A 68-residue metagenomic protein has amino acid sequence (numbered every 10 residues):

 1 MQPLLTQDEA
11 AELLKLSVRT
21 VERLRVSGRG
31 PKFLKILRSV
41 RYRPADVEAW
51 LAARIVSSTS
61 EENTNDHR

Functional and structural regions predicted by a protein language model:
M1-R23, A53: Polyanion-binding surface elements
A10, Y42-R43, V47: Short amphipathic alpha-helix starts
R23-L24, S39, N63, H67-R68: Intrinsically disordered and other compositionally biased segments
R25, L37, L51-I55: Short, flexible helix/strand-to-coil boundary loops that buttress conserved ligand/catalytic motifs in alpha/beta
S27-L34: Short, solvent-exposed alpha-helical "recognition" segments
L34-V40: Short Lys/Arg-enriched helix C-cap and helix-to-coil transition segments that create basic nucleic-acid-contact patches
A45-R68: A short, Lys/Arg-enriched interface patch at domain edges and termini
